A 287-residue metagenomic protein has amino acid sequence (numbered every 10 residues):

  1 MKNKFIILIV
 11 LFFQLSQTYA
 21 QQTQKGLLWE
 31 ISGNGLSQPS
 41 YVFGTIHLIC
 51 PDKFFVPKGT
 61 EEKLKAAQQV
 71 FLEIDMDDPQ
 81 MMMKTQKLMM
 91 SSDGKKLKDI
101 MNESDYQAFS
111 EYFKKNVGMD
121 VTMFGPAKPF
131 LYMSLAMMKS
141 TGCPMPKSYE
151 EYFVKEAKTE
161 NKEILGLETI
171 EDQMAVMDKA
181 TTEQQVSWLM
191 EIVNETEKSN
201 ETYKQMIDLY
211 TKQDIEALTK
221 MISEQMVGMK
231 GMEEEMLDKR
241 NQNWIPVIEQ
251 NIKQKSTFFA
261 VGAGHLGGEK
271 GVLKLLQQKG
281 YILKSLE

Functional and structural regions predicted by a protein language model:
M1-Q24, W29: Bacterial Sec-dependent N-terminal signal peptides
F12-F13, H47, G264-H265: Short, glycine/serine-rich, charged loops/turns that create anion-binding and catalytic segments at active sites
A20, V56-P57, T85-Q86, V272-L276: Short, glycine/charged-enriched secondary-structure capping and boundary segments
Q21, K53, P146, L237-N241: A conditional alpha-helix N-cap/helix-loop micro-motif detector
L28-Y41, I46-M232: Structured, acidic catalytic/metal-binding patches in enzyme active sites
G231-E287: A cross-kingdom marker for long, charged
